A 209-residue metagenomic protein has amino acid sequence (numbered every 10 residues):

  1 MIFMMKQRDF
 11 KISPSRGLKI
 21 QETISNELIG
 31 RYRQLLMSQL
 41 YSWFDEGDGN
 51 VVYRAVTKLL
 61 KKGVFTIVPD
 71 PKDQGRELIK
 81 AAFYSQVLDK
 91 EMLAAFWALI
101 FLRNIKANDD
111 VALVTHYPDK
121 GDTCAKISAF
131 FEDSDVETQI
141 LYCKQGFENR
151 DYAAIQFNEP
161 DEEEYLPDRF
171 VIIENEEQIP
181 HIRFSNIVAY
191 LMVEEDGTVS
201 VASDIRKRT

Functional and structural regions predicted by a protein language model:
M1-L88: Nuclease-adjacent, charged terminal/linker segments that flank catalytic cores
F83-T123: Acidic-basic catalytic patches of nuclease active cores, encompassing PD-(D/E)XK and other metal-cofactor nuclease
Y117, L141-F147, I172-E177: Structural motif
K120-I140: Active-site beta-strand-loop-beta-strand hairpin of nuclease catalytic cores that positions key catalytic residues
V136-T138, P167-F170: Short, surface-exposed beta-edge/turn micro-motifs
C143-F157: Active-site-adjacent loop/helix micro-motif of nuclease/hydrolase catalytic cores
P160-Y165: Short, conserved loop/helix-junction motifs that constitute active-site signature segments in enzyme catalytic cores
E177-T209: Domain-level recognition of nuclease-like catalytic cores that cleave nucleotide substrates
